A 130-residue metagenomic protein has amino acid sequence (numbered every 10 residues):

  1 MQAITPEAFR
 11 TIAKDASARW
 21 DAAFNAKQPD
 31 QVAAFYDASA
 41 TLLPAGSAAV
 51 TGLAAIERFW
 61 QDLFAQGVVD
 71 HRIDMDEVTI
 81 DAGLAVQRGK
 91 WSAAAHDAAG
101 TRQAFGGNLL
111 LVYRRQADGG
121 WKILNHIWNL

Functional and structural regions predicted by a protein language model:
M1-S39: Short, low-complexity N-terminal intrinsically disordered segments enriched in polar/charged residues
W20, V32-A33, A40, G52 (+3 more regions): Hydrophobic pocket/interface hotspot
D21, F35, A40-T51, Q61-V68: A short gly/proline-enriched turn/hairpin at secondary-structure junctions
Y36-D37, W91-A93, I127-W128: Short beta-strand segments enriched in hydrophobic/aromatic residues within well-folded beta-rich domains
T41, A55-A99: Surface-exposed, charged secondary-structure patches
A45-S47, A98-R102: Short, solvent-exposed loop/turn segments at secondary-structure boundaries
G106-L130: Short beta-strand edge/turn micro-motifs at domain boundaries
